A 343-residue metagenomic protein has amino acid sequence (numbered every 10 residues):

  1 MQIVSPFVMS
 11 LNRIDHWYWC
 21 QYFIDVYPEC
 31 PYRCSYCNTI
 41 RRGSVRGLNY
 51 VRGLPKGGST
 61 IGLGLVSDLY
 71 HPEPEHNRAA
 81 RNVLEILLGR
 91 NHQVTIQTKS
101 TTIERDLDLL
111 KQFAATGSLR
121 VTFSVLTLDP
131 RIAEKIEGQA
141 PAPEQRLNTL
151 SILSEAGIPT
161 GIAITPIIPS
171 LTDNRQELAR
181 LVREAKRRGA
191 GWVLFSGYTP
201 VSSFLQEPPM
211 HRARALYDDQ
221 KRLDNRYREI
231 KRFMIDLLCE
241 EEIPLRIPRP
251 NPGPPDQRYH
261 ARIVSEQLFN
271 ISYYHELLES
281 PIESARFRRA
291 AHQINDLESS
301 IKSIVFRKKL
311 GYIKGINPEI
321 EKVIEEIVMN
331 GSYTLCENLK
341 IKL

Functional and structural regions predicted by a protein language model:
M1-T122, L126-E134, P143, L147: Conserved Radical SAM active-site core
Q2, Q176-Y273, S284-R289: Auxiliary Fe-S-binding modules of radical SAM enzymes
V66-D68, K99-T101, S124-L128, T165-P169 (+2 more regions): Active-site beta-loop-alpha junctions enriched in small/polar residues
T101-E104, I168-R180: Active-site glycine- and acidic-residue-rich loops that bind and position anionic ligands or nucleotide-like cofactors
K111-A115, L147-A156, I235, C239: Surface-exposed amphipathic alpha-helices with a cationic face
L128-P130, Q139, L153-N174: Conserved strand-turn element in the central/C-terminal portion of the radical SAM core barrel that lines
N251-L343: Long, highly charged, low-complexity intrinsically disordered interaction regions that mediate electrostatic DNA/RNA
